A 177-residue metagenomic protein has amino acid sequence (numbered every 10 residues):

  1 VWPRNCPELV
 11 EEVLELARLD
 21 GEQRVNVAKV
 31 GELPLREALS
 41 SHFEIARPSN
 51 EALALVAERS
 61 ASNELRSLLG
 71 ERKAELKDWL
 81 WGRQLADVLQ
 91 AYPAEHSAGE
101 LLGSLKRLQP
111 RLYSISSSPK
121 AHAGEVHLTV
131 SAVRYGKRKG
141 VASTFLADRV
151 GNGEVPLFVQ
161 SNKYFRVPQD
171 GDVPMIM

Functional and structural regions predicted by a protein language model:
V1-M177: FNR-like FAD-binding dehydrogenase module
